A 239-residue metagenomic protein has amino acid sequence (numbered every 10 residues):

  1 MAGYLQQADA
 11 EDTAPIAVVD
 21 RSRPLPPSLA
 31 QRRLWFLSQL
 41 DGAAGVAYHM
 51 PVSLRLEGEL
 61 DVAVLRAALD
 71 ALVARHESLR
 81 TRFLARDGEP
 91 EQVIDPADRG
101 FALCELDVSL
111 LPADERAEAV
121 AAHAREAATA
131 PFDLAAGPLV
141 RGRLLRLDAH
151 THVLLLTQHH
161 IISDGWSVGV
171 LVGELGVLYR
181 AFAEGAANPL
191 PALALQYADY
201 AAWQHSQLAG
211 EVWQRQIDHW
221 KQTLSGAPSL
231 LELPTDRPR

Functional and structural regions predicted by a protein language model:
M1-D12, V52: 4′-phosphopantetheine-dependent carrier domains
T13-D20: Coupling/hinge elements of helicase-like and P-loop NTPase modules
R21-C104, L111-Q207, W213-R239: Acyl-group handoff/entry surfaces in thioester-processing enzymes
